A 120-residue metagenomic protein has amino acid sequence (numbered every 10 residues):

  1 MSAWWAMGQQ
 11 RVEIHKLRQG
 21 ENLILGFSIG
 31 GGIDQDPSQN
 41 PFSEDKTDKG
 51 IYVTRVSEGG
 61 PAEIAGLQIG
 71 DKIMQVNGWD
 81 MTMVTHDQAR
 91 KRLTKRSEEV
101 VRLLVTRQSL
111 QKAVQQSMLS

Functional and structural regions predicted by a protein language model:
M1, Q10-H15, P37-F42, V53 (+2 more regions): Eukaryotic intrinsically disordered and solvent-exposed regulatory patches
M1-S2, V76: Intrinsically disordered regions, especially transient/low-confidence alpha-helical propensity segments and coil-helix
S2-L23, S28-G30, R90-S120: PDZ-domain C-terminal substructure recognizer with occasional recognition of PDZ-binding tails
W5-M7, N22, K46-G50, L67-I69 (+2 more regions): Generic preference for well-ordered alpha-helical elements
G30-Q75, W79-T82: PDZ/PDZ-like domain segments forming the peptide/carboxylate-binding groove, activating on the N-terminal beta-strands
Q68-I69, Q75-L104: PDZ domains, with a preference for the canonical peptide-binding region formed by the helix
